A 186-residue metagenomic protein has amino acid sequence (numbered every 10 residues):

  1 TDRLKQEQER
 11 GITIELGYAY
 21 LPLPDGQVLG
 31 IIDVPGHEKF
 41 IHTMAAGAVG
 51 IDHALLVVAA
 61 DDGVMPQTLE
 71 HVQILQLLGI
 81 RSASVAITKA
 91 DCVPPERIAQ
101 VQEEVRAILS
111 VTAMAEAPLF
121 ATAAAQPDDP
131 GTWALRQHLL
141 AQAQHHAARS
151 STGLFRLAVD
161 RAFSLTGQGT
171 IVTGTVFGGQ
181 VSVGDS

Functional and structural regions predicted by a protein language model:
T1-H42, I51: P-loop NTPase switch module centered on the Walker A-proximal segment
K5, E9, P22, A45 (+10 more regions): Signal for well-folded cores of large energy- and translation-related assemblies
G11, I31-D33, M44, L55 (+5 more regions): Residue-level signature of catalytic and energy-coupling elements of molecular machines, predominantly ATP/GTP-dependent
G26-L29, V34-K39, V49-Q100: Conserved Switch II/interswitch segment of TRAFAC-class P-loop GTPases
Q67-I74, Q100-I108, A134-L139: Alpha-helical scaffold elements adjacent to nucleotide-binding pockets in ATP/GTP-utilizing enzyme cores
A90, A107-S186: Conserved catalytic-core segments of large NTP-driven translation/proteostasis enzymes
